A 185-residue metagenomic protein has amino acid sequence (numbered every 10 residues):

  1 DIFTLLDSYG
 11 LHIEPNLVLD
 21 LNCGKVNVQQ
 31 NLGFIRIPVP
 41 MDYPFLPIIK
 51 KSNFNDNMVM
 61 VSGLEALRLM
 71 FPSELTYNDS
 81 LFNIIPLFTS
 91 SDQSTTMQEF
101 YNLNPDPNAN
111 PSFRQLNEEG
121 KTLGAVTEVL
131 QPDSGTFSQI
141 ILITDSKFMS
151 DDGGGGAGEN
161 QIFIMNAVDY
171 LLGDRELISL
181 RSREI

Functional and structural regions predicted by a protein language model:
D1-E176: Acidic, S/T/G-rich, low-cysteine, solvent-exposed domains in lumenal/extracellular/periplasmic regions of secretory
R181-I185: Type III/flagellar export substrates
